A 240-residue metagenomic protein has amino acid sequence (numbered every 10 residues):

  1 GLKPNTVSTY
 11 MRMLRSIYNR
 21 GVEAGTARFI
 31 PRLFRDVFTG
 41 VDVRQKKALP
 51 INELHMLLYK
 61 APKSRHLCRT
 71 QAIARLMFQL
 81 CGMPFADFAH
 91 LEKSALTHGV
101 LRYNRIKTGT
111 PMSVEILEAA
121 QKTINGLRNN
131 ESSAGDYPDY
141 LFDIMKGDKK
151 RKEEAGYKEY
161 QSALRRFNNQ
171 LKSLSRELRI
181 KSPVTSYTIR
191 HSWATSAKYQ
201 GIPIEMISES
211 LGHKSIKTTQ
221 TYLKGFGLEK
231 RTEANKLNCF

Functional and structural regions predicted by a protein language model:
G1-Q45, K60: N-terminal core-binding DNA-recognition domain of tyrosine recombinases/integrases
I30-F85, A89: Basic, Lys/Arg- and aromatic-enriched nucleic-acid-binding interface segment
R35-D36, H90-N129: Conserved tyrosine-mediated DNA breakage-rejoining catalytic core shared by Y-recombinases
A48, R105-G109, G147-D148, L211-K236: Catalytic-site neighborhood detector that most strongly recognizes the C-terminal catalytic loop/helix of tyrosine
L54, L117-K181: Active-site/catalytic core of tyrosine-dependent DNA strand-transfer enzymes
R75, Q79, M83-D87, T188-K214: C-terminal catalytic core of tyrosine-transesterase DNA break-rejoin enzymes
S94-V100, I180-S182, I202-T221: Short, polar N-cap/turn motifs at the start of nucleic acid-interacting alpha helices
E115-E118, G126-L127, K224-F240: DNA/chromatin major-groove-contacting recognition/catalytic segments
